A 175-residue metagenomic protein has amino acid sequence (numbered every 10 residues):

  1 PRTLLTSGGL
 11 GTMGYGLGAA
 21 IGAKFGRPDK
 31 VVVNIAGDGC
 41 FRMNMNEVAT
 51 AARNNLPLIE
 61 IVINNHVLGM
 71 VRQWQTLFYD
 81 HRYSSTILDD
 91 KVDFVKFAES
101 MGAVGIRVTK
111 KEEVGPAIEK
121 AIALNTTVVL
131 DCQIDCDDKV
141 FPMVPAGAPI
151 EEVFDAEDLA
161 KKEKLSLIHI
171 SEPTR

Functional and structural regions predicted by a protein language model:
P1-L167, S171, R175: Thiamine diphosphate
